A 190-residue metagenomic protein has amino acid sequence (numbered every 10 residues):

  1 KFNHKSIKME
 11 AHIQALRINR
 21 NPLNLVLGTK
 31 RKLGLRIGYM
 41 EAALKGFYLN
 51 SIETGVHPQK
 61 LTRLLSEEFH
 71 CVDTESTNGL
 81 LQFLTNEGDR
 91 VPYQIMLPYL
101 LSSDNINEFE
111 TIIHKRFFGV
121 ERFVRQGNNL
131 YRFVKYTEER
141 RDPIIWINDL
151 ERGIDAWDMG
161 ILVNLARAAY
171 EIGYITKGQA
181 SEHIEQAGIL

Functional and structural regions predicted by a protein language model:
K1-L190: Polar/charged low-complexity regulatory segments
